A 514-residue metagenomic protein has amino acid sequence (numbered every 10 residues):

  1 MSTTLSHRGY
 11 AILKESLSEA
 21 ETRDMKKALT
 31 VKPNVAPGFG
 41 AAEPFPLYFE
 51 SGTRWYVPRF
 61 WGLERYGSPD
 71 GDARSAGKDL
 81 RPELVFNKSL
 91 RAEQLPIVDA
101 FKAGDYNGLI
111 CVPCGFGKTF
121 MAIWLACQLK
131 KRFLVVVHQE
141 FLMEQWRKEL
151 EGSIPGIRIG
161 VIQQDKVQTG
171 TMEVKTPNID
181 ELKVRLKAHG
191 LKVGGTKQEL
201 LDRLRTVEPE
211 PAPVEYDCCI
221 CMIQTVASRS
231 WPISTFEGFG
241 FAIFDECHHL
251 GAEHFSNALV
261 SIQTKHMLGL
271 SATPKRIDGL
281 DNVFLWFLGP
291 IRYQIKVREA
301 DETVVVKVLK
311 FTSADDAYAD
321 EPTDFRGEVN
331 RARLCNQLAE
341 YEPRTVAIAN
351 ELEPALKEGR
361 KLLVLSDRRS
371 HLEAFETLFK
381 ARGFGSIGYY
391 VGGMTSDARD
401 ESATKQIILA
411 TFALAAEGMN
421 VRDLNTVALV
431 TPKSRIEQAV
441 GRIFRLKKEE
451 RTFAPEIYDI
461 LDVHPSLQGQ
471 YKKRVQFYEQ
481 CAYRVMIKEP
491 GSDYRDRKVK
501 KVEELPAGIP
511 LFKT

Functional and structural regions predicted by a protein language model:
D105-A126: Walker A/P-loop
A126, R326-D367, A374-T377: Conserved interdomain hinge at the start of the Helicase C-terminal
E144, G160-I162, V167-T171, P211 (+2 more regions): Conserved helicase ATPase core of P-loop NTP-dependent helicases/translocases
Q164-M172, P209-F241, A252-N257: Conserved helix/coil segment N-terminal to the catalytic DExD/H
T171-P211: Basic helix-extension-helix modules of the SAP/HeH family
G240, H248-L309, Y478: Post-DEXD/H (motif II) to motif III coupling segment of the RecA-like Helicase ATP-binding lobe
T273, G392-C481: Conserved RecA-like P-loop NTPase helicase motor core
N282-V306, A317-Y318, E437, R445-L511: A conserved SF2-helicase RecA2
